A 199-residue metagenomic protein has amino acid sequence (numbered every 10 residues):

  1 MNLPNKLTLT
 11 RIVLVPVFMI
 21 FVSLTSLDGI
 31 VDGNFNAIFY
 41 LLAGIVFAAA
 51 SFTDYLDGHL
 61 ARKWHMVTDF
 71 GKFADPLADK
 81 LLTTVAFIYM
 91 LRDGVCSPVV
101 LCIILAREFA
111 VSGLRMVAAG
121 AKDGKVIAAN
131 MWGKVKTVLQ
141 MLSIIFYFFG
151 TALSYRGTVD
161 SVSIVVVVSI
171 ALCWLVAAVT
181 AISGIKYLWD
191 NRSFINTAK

Functional and structural regions predicted by a protein language model:
M1-K199: Alpha-helical transmembrane bundles and membrane-interface segments of multipass inner-membrane proteins
